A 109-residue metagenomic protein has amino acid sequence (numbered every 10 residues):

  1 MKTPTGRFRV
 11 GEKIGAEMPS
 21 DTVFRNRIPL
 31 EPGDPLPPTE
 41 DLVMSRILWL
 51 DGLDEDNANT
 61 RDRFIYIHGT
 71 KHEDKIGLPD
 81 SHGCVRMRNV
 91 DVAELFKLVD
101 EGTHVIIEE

Functional and structural regions predicted by a protein language model:
M1-I14, M18: Electropositive
K2, M18-E109: Exported/periplasmic cell-wall-interacting domains
